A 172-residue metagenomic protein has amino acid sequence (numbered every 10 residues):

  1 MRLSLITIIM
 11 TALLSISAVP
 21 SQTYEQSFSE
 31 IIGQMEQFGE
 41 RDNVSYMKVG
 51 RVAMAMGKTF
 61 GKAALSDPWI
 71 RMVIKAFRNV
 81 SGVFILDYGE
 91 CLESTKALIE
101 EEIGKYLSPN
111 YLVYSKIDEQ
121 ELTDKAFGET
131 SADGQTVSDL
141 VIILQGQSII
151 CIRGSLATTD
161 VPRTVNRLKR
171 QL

Functional and structural regions predicted by a protein language model:
M1-F28: Bacterial Sec-dependent N-terminal signal peptides
S27-C91: Early exported N-terminus immediately downstream of N-terminal targeting peptides
I32, E100, P162-V165: Extracytoplasmic/secreted envelope proteins and their assembly/folding machinery, especially bacterial periplasmic
S45, S115, L140-V141: Residue-level detector of beta-strand structural context in well-folded domains
E100-A132: Short Gly/Thr-rich strand-loop-strand
F127-V161: A short, solvent-exposed beta-edge/loop patch
T159-L172: A recognition module on extended beta-rich or small alphabeta surfaces enriched in W/G with H and D/E
